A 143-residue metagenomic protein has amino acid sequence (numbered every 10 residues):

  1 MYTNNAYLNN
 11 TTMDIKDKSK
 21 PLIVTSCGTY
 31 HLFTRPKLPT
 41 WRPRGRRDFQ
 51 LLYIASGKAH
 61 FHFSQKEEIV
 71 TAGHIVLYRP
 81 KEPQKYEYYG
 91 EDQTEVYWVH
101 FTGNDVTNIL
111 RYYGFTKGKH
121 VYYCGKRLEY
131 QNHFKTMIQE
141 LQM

Functional and structural regions predicted by a protein language model:
M1-I69, G90, Y113, K117-H120: Generic protein-terminus/edge-of-domain signal
I23, Q50-Y53, T102-D105, E129-H133: Amphipathic, well-ordered alpha-helical segments in soluble domains
F49, I75, T94-V96: Structural motif
Q65-R79: Short acidic-glycine-tyrosine-enriched beta hairpin
E67, K81-D105: Ligand-binding loop in jelly-roll beta-barrel domains
T71, T107-N108: DNA-contacting interfaces and partner/effector-binding or oligomerization modules in DNA-centric proteins
I109-M143: Amphipathic alpha-helical segments enriched in hydrophobic/aromatic residues interleaved with Lys/Arg
